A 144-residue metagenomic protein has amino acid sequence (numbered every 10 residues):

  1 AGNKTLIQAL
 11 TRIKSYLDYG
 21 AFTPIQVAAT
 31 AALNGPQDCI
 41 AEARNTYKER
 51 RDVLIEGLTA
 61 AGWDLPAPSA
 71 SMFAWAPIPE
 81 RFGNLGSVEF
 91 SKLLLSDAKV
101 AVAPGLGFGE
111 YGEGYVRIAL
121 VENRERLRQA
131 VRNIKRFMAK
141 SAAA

Functional and structural regions predicted by a protein language model:
A1-A144: PLP-dependent class I/II
